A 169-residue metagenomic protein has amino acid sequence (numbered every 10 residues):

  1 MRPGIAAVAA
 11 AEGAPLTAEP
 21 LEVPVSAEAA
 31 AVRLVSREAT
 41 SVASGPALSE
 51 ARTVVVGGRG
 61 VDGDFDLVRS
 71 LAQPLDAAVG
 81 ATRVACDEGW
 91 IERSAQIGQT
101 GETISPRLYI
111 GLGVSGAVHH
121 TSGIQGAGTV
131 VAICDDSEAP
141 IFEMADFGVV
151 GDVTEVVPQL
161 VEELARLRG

Functional and structural regions predicted by a protein language model:
M1-G169: N-terminal glycine-rich FAD/FM-binding segment characteristic of electron-transfer flavoproteins
